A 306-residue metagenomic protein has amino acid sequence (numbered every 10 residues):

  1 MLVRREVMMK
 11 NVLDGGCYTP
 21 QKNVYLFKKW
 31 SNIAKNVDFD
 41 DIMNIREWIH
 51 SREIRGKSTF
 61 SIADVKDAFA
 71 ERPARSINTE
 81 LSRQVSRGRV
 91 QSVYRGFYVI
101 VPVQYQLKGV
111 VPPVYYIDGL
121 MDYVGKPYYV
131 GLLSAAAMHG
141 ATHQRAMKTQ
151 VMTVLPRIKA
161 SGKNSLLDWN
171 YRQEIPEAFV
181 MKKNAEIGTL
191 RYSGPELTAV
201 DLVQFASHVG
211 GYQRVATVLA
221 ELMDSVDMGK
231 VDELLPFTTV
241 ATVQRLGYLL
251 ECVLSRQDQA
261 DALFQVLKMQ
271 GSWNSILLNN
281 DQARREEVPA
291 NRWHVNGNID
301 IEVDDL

Functional and structural regions predicted by a protein language model:
M1-M43: Intrinsically disordered, low-complexity and often Lys/Arg-enriched segments
M1-R4, K10, G15-Y18, W48-E53 (+4 more regions): A short, terminal or domain-edge coil/loop segment
K29, V180-L306: Hydrophobic alpha-helical interaction segments
A34, D38-V124, D227, F237: Short beta-edge/loop segments at beta->alpha junctions of small alpha/beta modules that act as binding/recognition
I62, R87-Q104, V110-I175, A290 (+1 more regions): Short gly/ser-rich loop at a beta-strand->alpha-helix junction or flexible surface loop bordering the NTP-binding
V65, A135, A199: A residue-level signal for conserved active-site and pocket-lining positions in enzyme catalytic cores
A70, G140, Q144, Q204-S207 (+1 more regions): Hydrophobic/aromatic-lined pockets within catalytic cores
